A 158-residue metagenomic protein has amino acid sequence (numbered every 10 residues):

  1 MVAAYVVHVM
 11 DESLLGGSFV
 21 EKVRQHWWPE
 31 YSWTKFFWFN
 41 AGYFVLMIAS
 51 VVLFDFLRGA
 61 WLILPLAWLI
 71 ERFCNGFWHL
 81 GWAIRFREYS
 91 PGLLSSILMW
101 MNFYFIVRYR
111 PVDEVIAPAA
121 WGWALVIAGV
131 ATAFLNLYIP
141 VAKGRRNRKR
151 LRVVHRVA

Functional and structural regions predicted by a protein language model:
M1-D11: N-terminal signal-anchor transmembrane alpha helix
V9-Y31, V141-A158: Cytosolic, membrane-interface loops and tails of multi-pass inner-membrane proteins
Y31, P91-I106: Small-residue-rich segments of transmembrane alpha-helices in multi-pass membrane proteins, especially helix faces
F36-D55, C74-N75, L98-Y104: Core segments of transmembrane alpha-helices that mediate helix-helix packing or line hydrophobic substrate/ligand
F56-G59, L80-S90, V112-V115: Membrane-interface helix caps and helix-loop-helix hairpins in membrane proteins
I63-L66, I84-L98, A117-A124: Non-cytosolic membrane-interface motifs at loop->transmembrane helix junctions
W78-L98, P140-R146, R150: Interhelical loop and helix-boundary elements at the membrane-water interface of polytopic inner-membrane proteins
F105-A158: Terminal transmembrane helical module of multi-pass membrane proteins
